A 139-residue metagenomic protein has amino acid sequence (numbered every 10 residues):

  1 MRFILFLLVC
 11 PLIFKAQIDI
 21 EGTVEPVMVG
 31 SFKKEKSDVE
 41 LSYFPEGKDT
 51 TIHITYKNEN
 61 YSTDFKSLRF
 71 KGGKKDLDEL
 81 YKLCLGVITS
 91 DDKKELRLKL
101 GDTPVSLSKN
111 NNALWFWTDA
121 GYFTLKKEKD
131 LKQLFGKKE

Functional and structural regions predicted by a protein language model:
M1-D19: Bacterial Sec-dependent N-terminal signal peptides
A16-E139: Positively charged, low-complexity terminal tracts and the immediately adjacent first secondary-structure elements
